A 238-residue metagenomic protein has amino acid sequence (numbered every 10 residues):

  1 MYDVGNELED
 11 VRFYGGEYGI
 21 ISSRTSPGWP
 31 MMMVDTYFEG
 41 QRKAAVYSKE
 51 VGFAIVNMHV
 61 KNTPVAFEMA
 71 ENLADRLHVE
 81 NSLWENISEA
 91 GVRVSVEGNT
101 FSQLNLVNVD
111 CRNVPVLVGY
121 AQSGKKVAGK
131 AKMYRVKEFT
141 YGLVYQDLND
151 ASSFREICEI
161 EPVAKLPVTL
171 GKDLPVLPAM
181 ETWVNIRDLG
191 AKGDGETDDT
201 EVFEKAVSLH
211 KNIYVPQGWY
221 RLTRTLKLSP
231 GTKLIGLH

Functional and structural regions predicted by a protein language model:
M1, N6-D10, Y14-G15, S22-G40 (+2 more regions): Extracellular "leader-to-stem" segments immediately downstream of a signal peptide or signal-anchor in secreted/lumenal
T200-H238: N-terminal extracellular ligand-recognition/capping segment immediately after the signal peptide
